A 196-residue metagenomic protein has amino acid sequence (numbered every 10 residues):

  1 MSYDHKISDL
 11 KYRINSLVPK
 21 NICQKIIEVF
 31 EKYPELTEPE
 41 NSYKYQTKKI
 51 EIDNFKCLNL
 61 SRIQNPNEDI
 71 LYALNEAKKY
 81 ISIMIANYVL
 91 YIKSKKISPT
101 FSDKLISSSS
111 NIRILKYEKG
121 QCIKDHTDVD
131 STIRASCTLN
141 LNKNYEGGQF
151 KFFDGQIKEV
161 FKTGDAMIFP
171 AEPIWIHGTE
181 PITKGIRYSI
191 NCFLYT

Functional and structural regions predicted by a protein language model:
S2-I106: Non-heme Fe(II)/2-oxoglutarate
Y3, S102-D103, D125-D128, I157-K158 (+1 more regions): Beta-strand elements of modular eukaryotic interaction domains
L10, I14, A135-C137, I190: Hydrophobic residues positioned within well-ordered beta-strands of beta-sheet architectures
I97, G120-D125, G148, I176-T179: A short, acidic/glycine-rich surface segment
I106, V129-I133, I182-K184: A generic structural micro-feature
I114-K119, V129-E146, C192-L194: Short, conserved beta-strand element in jelly-roll/cupin
N144-T196: Catalytic core of Fe(II)/2-oxoglutarate
